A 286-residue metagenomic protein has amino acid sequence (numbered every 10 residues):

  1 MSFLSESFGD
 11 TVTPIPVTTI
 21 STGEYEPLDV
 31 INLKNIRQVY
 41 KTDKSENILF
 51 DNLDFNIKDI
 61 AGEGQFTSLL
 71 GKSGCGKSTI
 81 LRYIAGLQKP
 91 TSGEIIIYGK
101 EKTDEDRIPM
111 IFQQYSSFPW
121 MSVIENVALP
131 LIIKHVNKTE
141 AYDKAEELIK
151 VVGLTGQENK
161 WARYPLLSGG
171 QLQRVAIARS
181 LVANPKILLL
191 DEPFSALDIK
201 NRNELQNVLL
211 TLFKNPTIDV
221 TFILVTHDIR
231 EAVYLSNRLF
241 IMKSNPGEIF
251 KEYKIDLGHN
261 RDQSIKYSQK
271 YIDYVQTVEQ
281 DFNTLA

Functional and structural regions predicted by a protein language model:
A85: Helix-to-loop junction immediately C-terminal to a conserved catalytic motif
G93-D104: Conserved ABC transporter NBD signature motif
I124-I132, Y142, E146: Short helical segment in ABC ATPase nucleotide-binding domains corresponding to the A-loop/adjacent helical element
T139-E158, L210-T211: Conserved ABC ATPase "signature" region
R163-L167, Q171: Conserved ABC ATPase signature
I177: Hydrophobic anchor residue at the start of the ABC signature
N184: Conserved catalytic motifs of ABC-family nucleotide-binding domains
